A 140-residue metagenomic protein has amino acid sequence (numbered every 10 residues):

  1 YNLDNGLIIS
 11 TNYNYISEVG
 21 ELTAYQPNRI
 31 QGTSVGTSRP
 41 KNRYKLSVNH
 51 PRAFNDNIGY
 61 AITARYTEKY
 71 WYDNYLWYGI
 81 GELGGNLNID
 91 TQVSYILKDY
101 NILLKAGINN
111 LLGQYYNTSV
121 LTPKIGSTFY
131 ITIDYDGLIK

Functional and structural regions predicted by a protein language model:
Y1-Y72: Gram-negative outer-membrane beta-barrel transporters
G6-I9, R65-N74, E82-G84, N88 (+1 more regions): C-terminal beta-signal and adjacent terminal beta-strands/loops of Gram-negative outer-membrane beta-barrel proteins
Y15-V19, Y25-G32, W77-G81, V120-T128: Flexible, surface-exposed loop regions and adjacent strand-edge segments of Gram-negative outer-membrane beta-barrel
